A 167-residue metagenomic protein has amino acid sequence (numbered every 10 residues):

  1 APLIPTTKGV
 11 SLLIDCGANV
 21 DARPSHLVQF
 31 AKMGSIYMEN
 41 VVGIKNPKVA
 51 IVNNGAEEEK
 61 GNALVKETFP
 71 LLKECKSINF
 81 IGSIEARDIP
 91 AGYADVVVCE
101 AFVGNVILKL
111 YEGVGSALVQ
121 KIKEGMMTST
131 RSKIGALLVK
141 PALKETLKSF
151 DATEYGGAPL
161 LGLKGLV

Functional and structural regions predicted by a protein language model:
A1-G9, L13, Y93-V97, A101-V167: Glycine-rich phosphate/nucleotide-binding loop
A1-P5, A18, Y37-G43, E85-D88 (+1 more regions): A generic local secondary-structure boundary/capping motif
T6-V20, V49-N54: Acidic/polar active-site rim loop that often engages polyanionic ligands
A18-V20, N53-E58, I84-D88, E100-G104 (+2 more regions): Glycine-rich beta-alpha junction loops
N19-H26, E57-K60, L110, R131-L138: Catalytic cores of large soluble enzymes that bind and process phosphate-bearing ligands
D21-A86, D95: Glycine-rich phosphate/diphosphate-binding loop of Rossmann-like nucleotide-binding domains
